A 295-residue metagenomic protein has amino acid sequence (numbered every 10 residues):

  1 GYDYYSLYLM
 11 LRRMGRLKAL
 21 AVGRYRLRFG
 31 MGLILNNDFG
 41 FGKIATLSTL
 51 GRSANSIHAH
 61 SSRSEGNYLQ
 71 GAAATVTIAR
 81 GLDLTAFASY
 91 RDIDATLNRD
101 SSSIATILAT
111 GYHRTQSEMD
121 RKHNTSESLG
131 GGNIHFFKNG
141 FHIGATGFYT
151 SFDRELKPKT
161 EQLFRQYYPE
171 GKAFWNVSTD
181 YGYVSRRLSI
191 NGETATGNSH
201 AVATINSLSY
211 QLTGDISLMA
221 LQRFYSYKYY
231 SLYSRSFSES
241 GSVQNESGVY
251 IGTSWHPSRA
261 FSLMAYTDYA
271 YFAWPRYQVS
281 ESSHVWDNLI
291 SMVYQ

Functional and structural regions predicted by a protein language model:
G1, G23, G30-G32, G71 (+7 more regions): Glycine-centered flexibility motif
Y2-D94, I216-Y230: Outer membrane beta-barrel
Y4, H123-T160, R165-Q295: Exposed, low-structure sequence patches enriched in small/polar residues
R12-K18, R24-R28, R52, R63 (+12 more regions): Arginine residue identity/basic-tract feature
G32-N36, I93-I104, E155-K159, L232-S234 (+1 more regions): Outer-membrane beta-barrel and related beta-rich outer-membrane complex signature in Gram-negative bacteria
L33-N36, I44-S48, S103-I107, V177-G182 (+2 more regions): A broad, low-specificity signal for short, low-complexity segments enriched in glycine/proline and polar/charged
G40-G51, A59-H60, S103-A105, A109-N124 (+2 more regions): Primarily recognizes Gram-negative and organellar outer-membrane beta-barrels
G66-T115, H123-T125, L129-H135: Aromatic- and glycine-enriched pocket-lining scaffold segments that form the walls of small-molecule binding clefts
